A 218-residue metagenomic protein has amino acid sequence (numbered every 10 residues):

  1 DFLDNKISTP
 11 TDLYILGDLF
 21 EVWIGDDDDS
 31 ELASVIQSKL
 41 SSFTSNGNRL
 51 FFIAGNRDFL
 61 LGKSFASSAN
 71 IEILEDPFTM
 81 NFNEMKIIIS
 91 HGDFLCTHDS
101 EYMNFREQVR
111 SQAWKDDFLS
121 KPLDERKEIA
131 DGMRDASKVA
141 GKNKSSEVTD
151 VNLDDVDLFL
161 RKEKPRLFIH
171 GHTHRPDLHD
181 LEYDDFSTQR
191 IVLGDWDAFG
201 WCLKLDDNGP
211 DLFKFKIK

Functional and structural regions predicted by a protein language model:
D1-F82: Core catalytic region of metal-dependent phosphoesterases/phosphodiesterases, especially metallo-beta-lactamase-like
D12-F20, N48-A54, I87-H91, V109-D116 (+2 more regions): Low-complexity, flexible helical/coil segments
E21-F43, V139-F168: N-terminal short leaders/motifs
T44, E84, M103-F105: Short, basic, helix/turn surface patches
S68-E75, K86-I88, D93, D99-M103 (+1 more regions): Conserved beta-sheet core of the metallophosphoesterase superfamily
S90-V151: Active-site-proximal loop/helix segment associated with metal-binding centers of metalloenzymes
